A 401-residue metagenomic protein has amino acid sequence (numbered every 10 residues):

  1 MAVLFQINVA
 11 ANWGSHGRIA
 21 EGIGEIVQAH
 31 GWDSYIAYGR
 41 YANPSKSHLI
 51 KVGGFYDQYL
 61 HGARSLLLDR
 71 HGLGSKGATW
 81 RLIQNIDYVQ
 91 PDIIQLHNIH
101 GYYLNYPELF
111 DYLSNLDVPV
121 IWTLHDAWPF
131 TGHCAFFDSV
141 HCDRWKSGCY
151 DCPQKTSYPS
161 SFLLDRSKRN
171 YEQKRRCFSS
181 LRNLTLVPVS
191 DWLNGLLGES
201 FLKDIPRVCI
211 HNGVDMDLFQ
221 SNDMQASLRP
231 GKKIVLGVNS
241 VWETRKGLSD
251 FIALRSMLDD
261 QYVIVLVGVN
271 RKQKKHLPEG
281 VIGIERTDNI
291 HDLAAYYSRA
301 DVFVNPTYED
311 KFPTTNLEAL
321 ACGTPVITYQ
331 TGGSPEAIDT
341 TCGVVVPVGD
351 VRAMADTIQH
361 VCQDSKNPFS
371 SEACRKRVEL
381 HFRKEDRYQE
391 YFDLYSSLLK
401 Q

Functional and structural regions predicted by a protein language model:
V187, L228-K246, I252-R255: Conserved donor-binding/catalytic core segment of Leloir-type glycosyltransferases
G198, G213-G231, K275-H276: Acidic anion/phosphate-binding donor-loop and adjacent secondary structure in glycosyltransferase catalytic cores
R271-H291: Nucleotide-activated donor-binding/catalytic signature segment of Leloir-type glycosyltransferases, i.e., the conserved
R286, T340, V344-V351, H360-K366: Conserved acidic donor-binding segment of nucleotide-sugar-dependent glycosyltransferases
A295-A300: Short alpha-helical donor nucleotide-sugar binding micro-motif in glycosyltransferases
Y308: Aromatic "clamp/platform" in nucleotide-sugar-dependent glycosyltransferases that forms part of the donor/acceptor
P325-T328: Short hydrophobic beta-strand element within catalytic cores of glycosyltransferases and related nucleotide-activated
N367-H381, R387-D393, S397: A short, well-ordered alpha-helix in the C-terminal region of glycosyltransferases
